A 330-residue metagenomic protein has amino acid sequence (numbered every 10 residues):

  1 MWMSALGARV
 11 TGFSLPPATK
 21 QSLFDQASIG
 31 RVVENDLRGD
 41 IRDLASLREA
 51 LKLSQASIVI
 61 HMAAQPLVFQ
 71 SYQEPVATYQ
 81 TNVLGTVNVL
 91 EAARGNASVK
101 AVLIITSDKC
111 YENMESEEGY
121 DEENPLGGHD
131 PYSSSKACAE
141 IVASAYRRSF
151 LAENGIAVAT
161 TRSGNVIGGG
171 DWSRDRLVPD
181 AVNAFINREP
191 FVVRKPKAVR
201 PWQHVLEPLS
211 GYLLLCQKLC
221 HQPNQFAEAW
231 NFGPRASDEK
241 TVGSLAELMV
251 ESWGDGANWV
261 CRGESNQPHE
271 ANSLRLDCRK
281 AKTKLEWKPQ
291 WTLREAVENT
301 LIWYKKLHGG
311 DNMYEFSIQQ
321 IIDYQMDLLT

Functional and structural regions predicted by a protein language model:
M1-S163, Y324: N-terminal Rossmann-like NAD(P)+-binding domain of SDR-like oxidoreductases, especially those catalyzing
W2-F13, G39, N165, F185-T330: C-terminal substrate-binding subdomain of Rossmann-fold SDR/epimerase-dehydratase oxidoreductases
K20, E112, G168, P268-H269: Generic structural signal for helix capping and beta-alpha/helix-loop junctions
S22-D25, M114-E117, D171-D175, V205-L206 (+2 more regions): Short aromatic-enriched loop/helix-cap "lid" or pocket-rim segments at secondary-structure transitions that line
L44-A45, S57, F69, V76 (+6 more regions): Residues in well-ordered alpha-helical elements
Y111-S116, F150-I156, D171, I186 (+2 more regions): Proline-centered turn/helix-capping motifs that create local helix->coil transitions or kinks
N124, K136, V158, V182-V193: C-terminal structured domain segments across diverse proteins
